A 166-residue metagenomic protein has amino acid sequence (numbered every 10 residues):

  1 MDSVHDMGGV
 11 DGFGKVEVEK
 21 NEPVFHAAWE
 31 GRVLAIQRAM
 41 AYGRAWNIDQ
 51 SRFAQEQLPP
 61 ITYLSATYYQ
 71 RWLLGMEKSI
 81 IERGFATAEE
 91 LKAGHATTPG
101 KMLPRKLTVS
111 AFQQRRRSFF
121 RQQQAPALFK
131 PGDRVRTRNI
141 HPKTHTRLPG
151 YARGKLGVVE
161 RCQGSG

Functional and structural regions predicted by a protein language model:
M1-G100: N-terminal intrinsically disordered, low-complexity, charge/repeat-rich segments that act as generic
V10-M40, I80, F119-L128, H141-G166: Basic/aromatic-rich interaction segments and small domains that mediate binding to polyanionic partners
K92-H145, A152: Mixed-charge, Lys/Arg-rich low-complexity intrinsically disordered regions
